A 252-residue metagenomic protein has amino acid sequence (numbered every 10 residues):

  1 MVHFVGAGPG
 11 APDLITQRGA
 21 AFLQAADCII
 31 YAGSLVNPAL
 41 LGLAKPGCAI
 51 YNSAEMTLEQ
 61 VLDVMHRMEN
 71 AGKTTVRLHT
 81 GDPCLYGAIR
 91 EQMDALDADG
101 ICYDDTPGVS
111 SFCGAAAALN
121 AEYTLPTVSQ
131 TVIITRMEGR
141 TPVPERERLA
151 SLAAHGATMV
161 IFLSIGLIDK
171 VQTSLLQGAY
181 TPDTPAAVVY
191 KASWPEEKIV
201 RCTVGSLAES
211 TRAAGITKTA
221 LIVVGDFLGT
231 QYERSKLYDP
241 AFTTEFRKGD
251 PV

Functional and structural regions predicted by a protein language model:
M1-V109, G114, A208, A220: Class I S-adenosyl-L-methionine
V2, Q60, A71-T75, T131 (+2 more regions): A contiguous loop/helix-start segment that scaffolds small-molecule binding in enzyme catalytic cores
P12-D13, P38, P83-C84, P107 (+7 more regions): Flexible, active-site-adjacent loop/turn segments at secondary-structure boundaries
T16-Q17, S34, P126-V128, D183 (+1 more regions): Non-catalytic, surface-exposed connector residues within folded enzymatic/regulatory domains
A20, G42, R67, T124-L125 (+3 more regions): Short secondary-structure boundary/capping segments
G42-L43, A118, S174: Residue-level signal for well-ordered alpha-helical positions
C84-H155, K198-R201: Class I SAM-dependent methyltransferase SAM-binding "motif I" and its flanking Rossmann-like core
